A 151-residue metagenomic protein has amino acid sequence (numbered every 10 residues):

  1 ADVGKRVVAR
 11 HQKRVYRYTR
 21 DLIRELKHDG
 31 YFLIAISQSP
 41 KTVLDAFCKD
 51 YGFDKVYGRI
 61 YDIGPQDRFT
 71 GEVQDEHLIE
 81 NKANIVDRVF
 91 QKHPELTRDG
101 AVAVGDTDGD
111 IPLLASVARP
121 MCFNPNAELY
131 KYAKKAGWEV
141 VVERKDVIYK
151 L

Functional and structural regions predicted by a protein language model:
D2-L151: C-terminal cap/substrate-recognition subdomain and adjoining C-terminal extension of metal-dependent phosphatase-like
